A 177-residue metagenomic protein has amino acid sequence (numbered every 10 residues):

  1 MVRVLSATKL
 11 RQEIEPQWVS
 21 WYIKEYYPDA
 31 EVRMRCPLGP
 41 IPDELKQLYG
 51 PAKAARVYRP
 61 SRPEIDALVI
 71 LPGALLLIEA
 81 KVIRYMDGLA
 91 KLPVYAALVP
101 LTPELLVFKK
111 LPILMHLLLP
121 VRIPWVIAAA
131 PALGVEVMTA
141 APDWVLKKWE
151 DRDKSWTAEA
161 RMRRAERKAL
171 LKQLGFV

Functional and structural regions predicted by a protein language model:
M1-V177: Charged, terminal alpha-helix-loop-beta segments that serve as non-catalytic nucleic-acid engagement and/or assembly
